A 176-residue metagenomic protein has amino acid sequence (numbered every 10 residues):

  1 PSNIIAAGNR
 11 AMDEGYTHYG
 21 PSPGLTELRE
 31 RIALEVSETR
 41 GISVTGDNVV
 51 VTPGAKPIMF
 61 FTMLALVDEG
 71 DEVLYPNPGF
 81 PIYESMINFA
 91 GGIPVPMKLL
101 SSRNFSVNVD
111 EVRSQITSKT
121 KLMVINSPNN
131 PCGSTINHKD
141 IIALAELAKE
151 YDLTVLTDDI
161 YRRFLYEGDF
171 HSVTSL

Functional and structural regions predicted by a protein language model:
P1-G54, F61: N-terminal small-domain helix-loop-helix segment of the aminotransferase-like
V44-V49, E69-E72, K119: Short acidic capping loops at alpha-helix termini that bridge into adjacent secondary structure
K56, F80, S127-P131: Short glycine-rich anion-binding loops that position phosphate/pyrophosphate groups of nucleotides and phosphorylated
M59, Y83-E84, C132-G133: Glycine/Thr-rich phosphate-binding loops of Rossmann-like dinucleotide-binding domains
A65-I87: Conserved PLP-anchoring active-site segment centered on the Schiff-base-forming lysine
F89-V95: A short helix-loop-beta submotif of the ANL/AMP-binding
V95, L100-T174: Active-site phosphate-binding strand-loop segment of PLP-dependent enzymes
